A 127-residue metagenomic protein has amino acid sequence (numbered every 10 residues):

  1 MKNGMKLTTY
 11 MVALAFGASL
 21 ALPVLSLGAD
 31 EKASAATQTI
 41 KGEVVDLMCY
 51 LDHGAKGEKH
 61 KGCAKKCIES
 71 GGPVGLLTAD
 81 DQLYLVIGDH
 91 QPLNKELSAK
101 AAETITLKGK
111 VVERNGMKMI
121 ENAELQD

Functional and structural regions predicted by a protein language model:
M1-K6: N-terminal secretory signal peptides that target proteins for export/translocation
Y10-P23: Bacterial N-terminal signal peptides
L22-D30: Signal peptide processing junction and immediate N-terminal pro/mature segment of secreted/exported proteins
A36-S70, L107-V111: Structural detector for short beta-strands of small beta-barrel domains
K59-C63, V86-K95: N-terminal post-signal-peptidase region of extra-cytosolic proteins
G75-A79, I120: Short, acidic/hydrophobic/Gly-rich beta-strand patch recurrent on exposed beta strands that often constitutes part
H90-L107: Short nucleic-acid-contacting surface segments enriched for D/E, G, S/T with interspersed K/R
V112-D127: OB-fold/S1-family single-stranded nucleic acid-binding modules
